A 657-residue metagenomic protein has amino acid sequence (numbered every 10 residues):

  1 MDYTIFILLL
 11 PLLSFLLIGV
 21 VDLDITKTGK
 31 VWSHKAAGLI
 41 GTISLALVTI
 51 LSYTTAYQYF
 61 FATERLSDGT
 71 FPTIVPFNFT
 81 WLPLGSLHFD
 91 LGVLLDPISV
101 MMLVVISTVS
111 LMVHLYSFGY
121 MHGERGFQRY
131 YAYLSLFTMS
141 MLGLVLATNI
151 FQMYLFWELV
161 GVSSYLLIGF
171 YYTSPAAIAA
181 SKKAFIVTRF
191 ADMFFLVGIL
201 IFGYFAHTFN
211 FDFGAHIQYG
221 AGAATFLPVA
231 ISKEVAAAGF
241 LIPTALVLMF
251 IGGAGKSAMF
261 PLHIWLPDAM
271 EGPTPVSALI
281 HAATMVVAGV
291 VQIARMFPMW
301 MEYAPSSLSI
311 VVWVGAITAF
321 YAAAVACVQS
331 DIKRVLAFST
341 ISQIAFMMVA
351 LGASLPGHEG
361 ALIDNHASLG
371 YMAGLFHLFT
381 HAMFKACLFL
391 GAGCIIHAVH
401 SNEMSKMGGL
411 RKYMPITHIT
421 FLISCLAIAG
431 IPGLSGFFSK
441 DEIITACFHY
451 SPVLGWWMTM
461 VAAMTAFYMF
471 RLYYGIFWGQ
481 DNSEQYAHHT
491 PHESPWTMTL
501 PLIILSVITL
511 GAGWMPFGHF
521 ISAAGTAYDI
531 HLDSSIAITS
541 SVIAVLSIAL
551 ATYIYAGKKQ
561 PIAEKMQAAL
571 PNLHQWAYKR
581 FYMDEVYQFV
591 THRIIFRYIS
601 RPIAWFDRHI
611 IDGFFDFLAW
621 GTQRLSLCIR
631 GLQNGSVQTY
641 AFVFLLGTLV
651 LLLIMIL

Functional and structural regions predicted by a protein language model:
M1-L9, W32-I43, L87-V105, G143-F156 (+7 more regions): Membrane-entry segments of alpha-helical transmembrane domains in multi-pass membrane proteins
D2-I5, V21-A132, T208-A237, P243 (+4 more regions): Transmembrane helix-loop-helix hairpins at membrane boundaries of multipass inner-membrane proteins
T4-P11, A37-L51, S99-I106, L134-F137 (+10 more regions): Hydrophobic alpha-helical transmembrane segments of polytopic
L8-T26, A254, A258, A319: N-terminal signal-anchor/start-transfer transmembrane helix
T42-F61, A191-Y204, S424-I428, P501-P516 (+2 more regions): Hydrophobic alpha-helical membrane-insertion segments
L84-H88, L94, G518-I536, A556-L657: Aromatic-capped, Gly/Pro-kinked transmembrane alpha-helices
M112-M153, V162-S494, I508, W514: Hydrophobic transmembrane alpha-helices and their helix-loop junctions in integral membrane proteins
P491-L550: Hard-cation-handling environments
